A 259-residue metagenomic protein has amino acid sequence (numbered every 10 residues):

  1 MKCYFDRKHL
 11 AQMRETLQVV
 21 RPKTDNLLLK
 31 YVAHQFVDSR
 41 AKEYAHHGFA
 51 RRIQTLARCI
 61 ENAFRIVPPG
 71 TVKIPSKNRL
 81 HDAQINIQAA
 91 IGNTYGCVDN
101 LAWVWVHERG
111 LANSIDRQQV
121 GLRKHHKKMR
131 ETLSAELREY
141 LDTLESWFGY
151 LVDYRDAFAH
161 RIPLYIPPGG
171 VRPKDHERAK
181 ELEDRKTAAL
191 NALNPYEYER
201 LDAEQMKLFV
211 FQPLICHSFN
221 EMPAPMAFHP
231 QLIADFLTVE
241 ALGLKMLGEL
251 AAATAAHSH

Functional and structural regions predicted by a protein language model:
M1-Q88, G92, N100-H259: Acidic, Ser/Thr/Gly/Pro-rich intrinsically disordered interaction regions
